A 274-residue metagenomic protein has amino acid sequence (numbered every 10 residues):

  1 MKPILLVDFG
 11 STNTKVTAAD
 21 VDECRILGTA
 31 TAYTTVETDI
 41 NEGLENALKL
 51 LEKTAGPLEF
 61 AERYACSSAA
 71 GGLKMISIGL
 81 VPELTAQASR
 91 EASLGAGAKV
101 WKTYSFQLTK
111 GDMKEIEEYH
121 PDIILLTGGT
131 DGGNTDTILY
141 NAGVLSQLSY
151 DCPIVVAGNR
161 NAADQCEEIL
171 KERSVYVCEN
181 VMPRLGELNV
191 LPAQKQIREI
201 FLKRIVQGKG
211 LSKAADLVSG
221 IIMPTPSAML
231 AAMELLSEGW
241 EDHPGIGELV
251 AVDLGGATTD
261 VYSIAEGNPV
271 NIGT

Functional and structural regions predicted by a protein language model:
M1-L6, D22-R25, T29-E248: Nucleotide/phosphate-binding catalytic cleft detector across ATP-hydrolyzing and phosphate-transferring enzymes
D8-T12: N-terminal-proximal low-complexity accessory segments that begin disordered and transition into the first
T14-D20, M75, L254, T259-I264: Short beta-strand scaffold segments in enzyme catalytic cores
K15, A86, N134-T135, Q165 (+2 more regions): Short helix/loop capping segments that flank catalytic or ligand/cofactor-binding pockets
A30-A32, P244-T274: Glycine-rich phosphate-binding loop of actin/hexokinase-like ATP-binding domains
